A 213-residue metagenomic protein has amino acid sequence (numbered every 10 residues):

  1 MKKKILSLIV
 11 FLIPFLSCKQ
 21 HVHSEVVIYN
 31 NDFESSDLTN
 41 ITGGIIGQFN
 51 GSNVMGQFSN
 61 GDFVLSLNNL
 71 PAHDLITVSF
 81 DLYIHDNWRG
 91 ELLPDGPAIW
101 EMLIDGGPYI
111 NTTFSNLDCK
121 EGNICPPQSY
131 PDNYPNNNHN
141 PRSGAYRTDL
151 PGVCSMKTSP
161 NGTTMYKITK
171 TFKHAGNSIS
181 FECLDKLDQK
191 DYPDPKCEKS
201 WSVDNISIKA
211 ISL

Functional and structural regions predicted by a protein language model:
M1-S24: Bacterial Sec-dependent N-terminal signal peptides
C18-I45, G107-L117, E121-N123: Extracellular carbohydrate-recognition regions
I45-S59: Short carbohydrate-recognition loop motifs
F58-S79, G96-A98, G162-K170, V203: Short beta-strands within extracellular/lumenal beta-sheet-rich domains
I84-D95, C119-E121, Q189-P193: Extended, low-complexity, turn-rich repeat/linker tracts enriched in Gly/Pro/Ser/Thr and Asp/Glu that occur
E91-W100, C197-S202: Short coil-to-beta strand junction motifs in C2/discoidin
G107-D149: Extracellular/luminal beta-rich ligand-recognition and adhesion surfaces characterized by aromatic-Gly/Pro-enriched
N137-L213: Terminal, low-complexity interaction segments
